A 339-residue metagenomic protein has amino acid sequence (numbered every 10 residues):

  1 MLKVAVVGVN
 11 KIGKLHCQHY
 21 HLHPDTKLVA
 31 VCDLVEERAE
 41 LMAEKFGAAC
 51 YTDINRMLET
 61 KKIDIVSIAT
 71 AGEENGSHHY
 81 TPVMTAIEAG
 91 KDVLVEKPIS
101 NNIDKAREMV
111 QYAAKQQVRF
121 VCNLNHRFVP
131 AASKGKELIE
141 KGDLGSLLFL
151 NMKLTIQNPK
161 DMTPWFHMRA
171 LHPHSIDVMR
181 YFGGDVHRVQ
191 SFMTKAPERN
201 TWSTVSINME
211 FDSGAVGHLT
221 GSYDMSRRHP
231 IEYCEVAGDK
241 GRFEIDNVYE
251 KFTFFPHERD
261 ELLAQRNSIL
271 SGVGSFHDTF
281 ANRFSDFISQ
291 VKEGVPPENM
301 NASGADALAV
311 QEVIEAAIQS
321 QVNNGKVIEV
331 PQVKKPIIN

Functional and structural regions predicted by a protein language model:
M1-F46, I288: N-terminal Rossmann-like dinucleotide-binding module
V6-V7, K11, I65-T70, R107 (+2 more regions): C-terminal helix-rich "cap/oligomerization" subdomain common to oxidoreductases
A30, I65, F149, V216: Short, Asp-centered acidic motifs that coordinate Mg2+ and/or phosphate in catalytic or ligand-binding sites
A48-I54: Conserved SAM-binding strand-loop segment of SAM-dependent methyltransferases
I65, G76-R127: Beta-strand-loop-alpha-helix segment that lines the small-molecule cofactor/substrate pocket of alpha/beta enzymes
R119, H126-E198, N324: Predominantly a Rossmann-like dinucleotide-binding segment in NAD(P)-dependent oxidoreductases
I176-K251, T279-P296, K335-N339: Contiguous beta-strand/loop segments that form the cofactor/metal-binding neighborhood of enzyme cores
